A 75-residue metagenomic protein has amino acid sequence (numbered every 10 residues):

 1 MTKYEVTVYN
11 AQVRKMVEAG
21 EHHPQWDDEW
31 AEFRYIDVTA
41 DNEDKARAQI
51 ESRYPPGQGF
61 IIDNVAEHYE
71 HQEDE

Functional and structural regions predicted by a protein language model:
M1-Y4, A40-E43: A short, structured loop/turn motif at beta-sheet edges
T2-Y4, E32-R34, F60: Residues at beta-strand starts and edge strands
K3-Q12: A short beta-strand micro-motif
R14-M16: Residue-level signal for secondary-structure boundary sites
E18-D28: A short, structured beta-strand/loop element
W26-D41: A short, exposed loop/beta-hairpin motif centered on an aromatic-Gly-Thr core
E43-E75: Short, mixed-charge low-complexity intrinsically disordered segments
